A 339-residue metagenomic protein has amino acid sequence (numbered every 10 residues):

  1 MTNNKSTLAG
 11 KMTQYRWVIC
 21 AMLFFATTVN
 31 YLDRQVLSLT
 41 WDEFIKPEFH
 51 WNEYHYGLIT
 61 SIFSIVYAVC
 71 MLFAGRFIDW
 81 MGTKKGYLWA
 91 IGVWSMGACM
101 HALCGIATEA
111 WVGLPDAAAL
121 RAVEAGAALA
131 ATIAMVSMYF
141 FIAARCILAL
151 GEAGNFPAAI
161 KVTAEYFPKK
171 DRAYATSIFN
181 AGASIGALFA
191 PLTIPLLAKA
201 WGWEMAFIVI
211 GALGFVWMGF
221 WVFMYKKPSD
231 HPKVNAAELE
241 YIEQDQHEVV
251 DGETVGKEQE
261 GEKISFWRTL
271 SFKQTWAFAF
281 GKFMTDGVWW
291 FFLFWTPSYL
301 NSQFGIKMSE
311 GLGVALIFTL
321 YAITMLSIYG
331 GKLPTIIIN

Functional and structural regions predicted by a protein language model:
V18-E53, T108, F292-P297: Extracytoplasmic
Q35, S64-L72, A153, A187-L188 (+1 more regions): Residue-level signature of mid-helix packing/kink "hotspots" within the transmembrane helices of 12-pass Major
L37-L39, R268-Y329: Extracytoplasmic gate region of multi-pass secondary transporters
C70-G82, S327-N339: Helix-to-loop junctions at the C-terminal end of transmembrane segments in multipass secondary transporters
G92-A134: C-terminal ends and interior cores of transmembrane alpha-helices in multi-pass membrane transporters/permeases
F140, A144-S184: Cytoplasmic helix-loop-helix junction between adjacent transmembrane helices in 12-TM secondary transporters
A173-L192, A198-K199, L320-I328: Glycine-rich segments within core transmembrane alpha-helices of 12-TM secondary carriers
G182-P232: Helix-loop-helix hairpin linking two adjacent transmembrane segments in secondary transporters
